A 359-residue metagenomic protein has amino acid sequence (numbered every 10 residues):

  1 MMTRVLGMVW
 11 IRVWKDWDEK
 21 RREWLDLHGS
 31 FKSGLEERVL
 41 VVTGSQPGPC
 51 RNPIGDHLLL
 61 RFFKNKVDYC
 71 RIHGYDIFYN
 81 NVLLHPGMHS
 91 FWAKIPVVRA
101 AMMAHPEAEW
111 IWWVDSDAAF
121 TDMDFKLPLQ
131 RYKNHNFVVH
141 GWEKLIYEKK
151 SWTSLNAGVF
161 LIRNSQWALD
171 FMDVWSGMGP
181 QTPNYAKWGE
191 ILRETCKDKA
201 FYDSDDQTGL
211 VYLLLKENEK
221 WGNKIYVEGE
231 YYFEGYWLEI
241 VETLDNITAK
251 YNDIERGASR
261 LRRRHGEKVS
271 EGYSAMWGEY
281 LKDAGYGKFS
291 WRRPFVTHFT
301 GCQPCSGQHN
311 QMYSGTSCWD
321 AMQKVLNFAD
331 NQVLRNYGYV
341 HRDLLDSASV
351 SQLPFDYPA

Functional and structural regions predicted by a protein language model:
M1-A108, Y339-P358: N-terminal anchoring/stem segment of glycosyltransferases
K32-E36, H105, Q130-K133, S151-L155 (+1 more regions): Extracellular/periplasmic catalytic domains that process cell-envelope and extracellular macromolecules
E37, K94, V114, L155-G158 (+2 more regions): Residues that flank catalytic or metal-binding motifs in active/ligand-binding sites
D56, L60-F63, M88, I95 (+4 more regions): Generic preference for well-ordered alpha-helical elements
V82, S116-A118: Short acidic donor-binding/metal-coordinating loop in glycosyltransferase active sites
A93-P96, A100, W167-P358: Catalytic core and acceptor-binding pocket of nucleotide-sugar-dependent glycosyltransferases
I111: Short aromatic/hydrophobic "clamp" motif used to bind/position activated sugar donors
A118-Q166, Y185: Conserved donor-nucleotide/metal-binding helix-loop-beta segment in metal-dependent transferases, i.e., the alpha-helix
